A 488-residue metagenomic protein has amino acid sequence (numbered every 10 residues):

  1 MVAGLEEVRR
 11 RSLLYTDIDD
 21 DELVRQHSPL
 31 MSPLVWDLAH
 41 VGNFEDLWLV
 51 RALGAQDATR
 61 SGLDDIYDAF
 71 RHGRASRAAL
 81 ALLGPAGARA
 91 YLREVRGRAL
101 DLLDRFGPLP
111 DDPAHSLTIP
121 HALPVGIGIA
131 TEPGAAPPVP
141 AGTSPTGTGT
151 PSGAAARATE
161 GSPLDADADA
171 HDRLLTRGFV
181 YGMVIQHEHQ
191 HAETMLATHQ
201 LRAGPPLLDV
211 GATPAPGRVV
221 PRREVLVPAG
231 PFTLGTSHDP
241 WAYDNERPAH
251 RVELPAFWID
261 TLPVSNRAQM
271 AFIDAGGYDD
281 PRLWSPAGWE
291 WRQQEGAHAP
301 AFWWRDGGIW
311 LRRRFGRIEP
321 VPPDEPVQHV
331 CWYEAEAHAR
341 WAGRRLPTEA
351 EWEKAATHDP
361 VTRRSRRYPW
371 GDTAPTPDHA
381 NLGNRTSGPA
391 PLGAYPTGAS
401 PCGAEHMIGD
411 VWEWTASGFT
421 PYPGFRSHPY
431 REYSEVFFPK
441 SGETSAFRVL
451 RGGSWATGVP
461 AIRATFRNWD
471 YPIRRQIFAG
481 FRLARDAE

Functional and structural regions predicted by a protein language model:
M1-S32, W36-N43, L47-S61, D65-R98 (+13 more regions): Disulfide-stabilized, aromatic/cysteine-rich ligand-recognition loop
D57, T131, S152, D279-D280 (+1 more regions): Residue-level detector of short coil/turn "hinge" positions at structural boundaries
D104-P113, T236-S237, H358: Short regulatory "switch" loops immediately downstream of catalytic or recognition motifs within protein catalytic
P110-H171: Intrinsically disordered, low-complexity terminal tails and inter-domain linkers enriched for S/T/G/P/D/E
L174-L175: A conserved hydrophobic secondary-structure block that centers on an alpha-helix together with its immediately flanking
V180, V184, H189-Q190, T194 (+4 more regions): Functional-site microenvironments in short loops/helix caps that host divalent-cation chemistry
Q269-F272, A355: A structural signal for short hydrophobic/aromatic patches embedded in well-ordered alpha helices
